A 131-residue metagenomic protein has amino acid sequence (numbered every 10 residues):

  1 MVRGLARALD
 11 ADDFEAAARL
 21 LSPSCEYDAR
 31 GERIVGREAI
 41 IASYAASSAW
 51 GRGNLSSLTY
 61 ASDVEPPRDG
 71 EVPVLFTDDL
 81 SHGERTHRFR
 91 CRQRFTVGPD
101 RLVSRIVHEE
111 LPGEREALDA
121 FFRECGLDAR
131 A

Functional and structural regions predicted by a protein language model:
R3-R7, R19-E32: Short, solvent-exposed secondary-structure junction/capping segments
D12-A16: Short helix-adjacent coil turns
S22-P23, A39, P73, V103: A subset of signal/propeptide-processing and intrinsically disordered low-complexity segments in secreted/extracellular
E26-W50: Short solvent-exposed beta->alpha transition segments
A45-A131: A beta-strand edge to alpha-helix "cap/lid" segment located at domain peripheries
